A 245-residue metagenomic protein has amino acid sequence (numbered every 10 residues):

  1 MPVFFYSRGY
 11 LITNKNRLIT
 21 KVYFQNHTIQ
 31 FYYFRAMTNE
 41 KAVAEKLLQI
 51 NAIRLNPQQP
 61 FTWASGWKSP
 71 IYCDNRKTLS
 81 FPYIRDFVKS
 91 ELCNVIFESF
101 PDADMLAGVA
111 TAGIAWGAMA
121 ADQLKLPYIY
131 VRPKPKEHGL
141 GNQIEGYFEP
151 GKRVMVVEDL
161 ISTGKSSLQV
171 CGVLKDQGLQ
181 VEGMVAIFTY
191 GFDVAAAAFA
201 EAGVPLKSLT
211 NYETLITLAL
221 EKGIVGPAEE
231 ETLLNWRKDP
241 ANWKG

Functional and structural regions predicted by a protein language model:
F5-S7, L11, F24-Q25, F34: Short hydrophobic targeting helices and cationic amphipathic motifs that mediate membrane/organellar targeting
T38-Q49, G172-G245: PRPP-dependent phosphoribosyltransferase catalytic core
T38-S99: Active-site-facing substrate-recognition patch
D102-A110, V185: Short glycine-rich phosphate-binding loop at a beta-alpha junction
G117-M155, T163-Q169: Short, glycine/charge-rich flexible loops or terminal/linker lids adjacent to PRPP-binding catalytic cores
